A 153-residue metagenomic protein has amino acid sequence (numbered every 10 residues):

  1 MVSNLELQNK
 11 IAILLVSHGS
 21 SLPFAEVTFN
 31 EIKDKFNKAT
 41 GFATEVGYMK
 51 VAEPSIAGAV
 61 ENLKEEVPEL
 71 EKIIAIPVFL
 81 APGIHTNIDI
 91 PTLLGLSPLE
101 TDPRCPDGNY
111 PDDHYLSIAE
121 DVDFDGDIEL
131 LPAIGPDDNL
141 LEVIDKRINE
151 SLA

Functional and structural regions predicted by a protein language model:
M1-A153: Active-site-proximal alpha-helix that buttresses catalytic centers in soluble enzyme cores
